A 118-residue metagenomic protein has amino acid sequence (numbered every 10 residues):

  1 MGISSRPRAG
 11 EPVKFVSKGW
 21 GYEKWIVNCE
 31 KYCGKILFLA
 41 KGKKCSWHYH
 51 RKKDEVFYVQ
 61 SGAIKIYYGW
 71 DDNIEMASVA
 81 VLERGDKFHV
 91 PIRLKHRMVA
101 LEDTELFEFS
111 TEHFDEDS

Functional and structural regions predicted by a protein language model:
M1-K35, K44-S46, A80: A short, N-terminal "cap"/entry segment at the start of jelly-roll beta-barrel domains of the cupin/DSBH fold
R6, V16-S17, D72-I74, K95-S118: Double-stranded beta-helix
I36, V56, V79, R97: Short, surface-exposed charged micro-motifs
K43, K52-K53, A63, L94 (+2 more regions): A generic "binding-loop/recognition-motif" signal
S46-H48, I66-Y67, F88-V90, K95-L101 (+1 more regions): Short beta-strand His + acidic residue motifs that chelate non-heme Fe in jelly-roll/DSBH and cupin folds
K52-D71: Glycine- and acidic-residue-biased ligand/ion/polar-headgroup-sensing regions
W70-R93: Short acidic-glycine-tyrosine-enriched beta hairpin
